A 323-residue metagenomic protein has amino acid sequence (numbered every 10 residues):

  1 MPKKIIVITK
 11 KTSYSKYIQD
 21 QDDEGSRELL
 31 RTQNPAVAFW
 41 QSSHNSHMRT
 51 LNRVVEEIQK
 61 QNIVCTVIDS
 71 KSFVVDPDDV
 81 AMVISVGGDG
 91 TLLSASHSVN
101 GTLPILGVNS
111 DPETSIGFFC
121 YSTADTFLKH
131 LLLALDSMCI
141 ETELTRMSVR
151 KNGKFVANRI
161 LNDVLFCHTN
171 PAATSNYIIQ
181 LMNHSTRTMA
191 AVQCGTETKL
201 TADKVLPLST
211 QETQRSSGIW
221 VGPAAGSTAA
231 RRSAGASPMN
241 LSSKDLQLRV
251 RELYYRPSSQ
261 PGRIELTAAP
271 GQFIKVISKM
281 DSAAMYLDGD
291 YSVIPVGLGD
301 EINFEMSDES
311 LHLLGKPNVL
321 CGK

Functional and structural regions predicted by a protein language model:
P2-T12, K16-Y17, E24-L29, F39-D76 (+2 more regions): Catalytic phosphate-donor-binding core of small-molecule kinases
R31-P35: Long, low-complexity intrinsically disordered regulatory regions enriched in P/S/T/G and acidic residues that serve as
A81-M82: Structural motif
S85-V86, V221-G222: Redox-cofactor binding/interface segments in oxidoreductases and associated redox assembly factors
D89, S110-D111: An acidic- and aromatic-residue-enriched active-site/binding cleft used to recognize and process polar
G90-S96, S227-R232: Short glycine/serine/threonine-rich phosphate/pyrophosphate-binding segments that cradle anionic phosphate groups
S94-S98, I116-F119: Short, conserved acidic/polar surface loops in the N-terminal third of protein domains
S96-S110: A short, gly/pro- and small-residue-rich
